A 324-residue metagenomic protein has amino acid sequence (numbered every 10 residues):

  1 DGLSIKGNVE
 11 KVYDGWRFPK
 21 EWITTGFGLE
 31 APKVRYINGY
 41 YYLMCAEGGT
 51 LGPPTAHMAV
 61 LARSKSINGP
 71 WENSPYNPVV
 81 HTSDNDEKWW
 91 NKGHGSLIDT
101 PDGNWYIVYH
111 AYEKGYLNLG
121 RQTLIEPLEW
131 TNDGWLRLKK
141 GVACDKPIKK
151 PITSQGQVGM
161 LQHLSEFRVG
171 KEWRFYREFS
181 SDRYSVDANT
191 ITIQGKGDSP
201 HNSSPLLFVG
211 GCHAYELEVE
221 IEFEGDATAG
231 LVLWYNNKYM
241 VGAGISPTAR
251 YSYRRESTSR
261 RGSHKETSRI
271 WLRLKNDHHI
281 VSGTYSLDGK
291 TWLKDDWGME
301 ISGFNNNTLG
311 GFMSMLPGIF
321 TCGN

Functional and structural regions predicted by a protein language model:
D1-N324: Carbohydrate-active catalytic/glycan-binding domains of CAZyme proteins, especially the secreted or lumenal ectodomains
